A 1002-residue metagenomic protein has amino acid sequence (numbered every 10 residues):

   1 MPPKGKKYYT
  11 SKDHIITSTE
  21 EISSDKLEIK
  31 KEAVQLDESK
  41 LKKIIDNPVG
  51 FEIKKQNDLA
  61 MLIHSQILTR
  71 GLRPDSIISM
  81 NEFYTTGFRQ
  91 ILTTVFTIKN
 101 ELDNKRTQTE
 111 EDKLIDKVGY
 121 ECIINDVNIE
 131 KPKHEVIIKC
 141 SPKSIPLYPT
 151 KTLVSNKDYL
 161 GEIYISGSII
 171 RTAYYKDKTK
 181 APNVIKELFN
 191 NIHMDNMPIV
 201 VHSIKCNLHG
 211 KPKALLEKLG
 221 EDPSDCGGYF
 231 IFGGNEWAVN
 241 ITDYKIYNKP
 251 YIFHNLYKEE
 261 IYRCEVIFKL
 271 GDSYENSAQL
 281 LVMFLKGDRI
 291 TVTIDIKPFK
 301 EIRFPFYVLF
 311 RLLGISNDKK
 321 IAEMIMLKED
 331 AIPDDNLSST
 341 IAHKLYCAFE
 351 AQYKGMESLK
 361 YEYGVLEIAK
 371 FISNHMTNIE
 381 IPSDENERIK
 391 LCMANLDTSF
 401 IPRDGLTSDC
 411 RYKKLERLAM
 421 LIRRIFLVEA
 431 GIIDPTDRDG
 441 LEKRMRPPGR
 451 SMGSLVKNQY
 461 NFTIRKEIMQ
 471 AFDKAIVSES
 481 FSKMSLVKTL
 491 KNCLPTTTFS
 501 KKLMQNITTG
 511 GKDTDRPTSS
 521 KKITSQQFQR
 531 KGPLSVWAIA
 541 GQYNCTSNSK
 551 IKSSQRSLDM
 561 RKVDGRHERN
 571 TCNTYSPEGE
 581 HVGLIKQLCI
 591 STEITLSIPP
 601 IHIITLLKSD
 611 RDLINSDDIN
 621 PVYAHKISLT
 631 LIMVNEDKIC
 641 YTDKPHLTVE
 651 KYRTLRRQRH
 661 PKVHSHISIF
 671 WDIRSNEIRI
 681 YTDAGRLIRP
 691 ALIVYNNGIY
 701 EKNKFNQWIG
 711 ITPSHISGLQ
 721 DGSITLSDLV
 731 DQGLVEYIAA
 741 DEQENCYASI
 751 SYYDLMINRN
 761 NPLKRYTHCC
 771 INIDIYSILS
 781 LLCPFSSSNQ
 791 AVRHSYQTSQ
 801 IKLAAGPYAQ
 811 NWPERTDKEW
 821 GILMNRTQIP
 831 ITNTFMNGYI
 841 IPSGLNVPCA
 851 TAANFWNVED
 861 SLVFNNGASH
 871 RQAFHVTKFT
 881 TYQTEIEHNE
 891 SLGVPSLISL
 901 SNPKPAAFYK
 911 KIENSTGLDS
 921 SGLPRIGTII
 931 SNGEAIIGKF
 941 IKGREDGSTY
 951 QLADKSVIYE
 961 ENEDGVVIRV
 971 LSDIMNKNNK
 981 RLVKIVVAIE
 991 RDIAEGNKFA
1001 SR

Functional and structural regions predicted by a protein language model:
P2-G532, Q542, D564, C589-T592 (+2 more regions): N-terminal non-catalytic structural scaffold regions of very large proteins
K143-K151, G210-D225, S553-D559, V563-N570 (+5 more regions): Phosphate-interacting basic helix/loop segments used at nucleotide- and nucleic-acid interfaces
D158, P223, I302, L441 (+12 more regions): Active-site-proximal structural scaffolding
L208-H209, N548-Q555, L900-Y909: Short, positively charged
S224-K245, K443, K562-P599, I841-S843 (+4 more regions): Conserved phosphate/anionic-ligand binding catalytic regions in large, soluble enzymes, centered on
G314, E580-V582, Q587-I619, I841 (+4 more regions): C-terminal, active-site-flanking charged/polar segments
G532, A538-L558, T916-L918: Small-residue (glycine/alanine-rich) low-complexity segments and short Gly/Pro motifs
K626-T630, E636-R1002: Conserved structured catalytic cores and adjacent interaction surfaces of nucleotide-binding/hydrolyzing enzymes
